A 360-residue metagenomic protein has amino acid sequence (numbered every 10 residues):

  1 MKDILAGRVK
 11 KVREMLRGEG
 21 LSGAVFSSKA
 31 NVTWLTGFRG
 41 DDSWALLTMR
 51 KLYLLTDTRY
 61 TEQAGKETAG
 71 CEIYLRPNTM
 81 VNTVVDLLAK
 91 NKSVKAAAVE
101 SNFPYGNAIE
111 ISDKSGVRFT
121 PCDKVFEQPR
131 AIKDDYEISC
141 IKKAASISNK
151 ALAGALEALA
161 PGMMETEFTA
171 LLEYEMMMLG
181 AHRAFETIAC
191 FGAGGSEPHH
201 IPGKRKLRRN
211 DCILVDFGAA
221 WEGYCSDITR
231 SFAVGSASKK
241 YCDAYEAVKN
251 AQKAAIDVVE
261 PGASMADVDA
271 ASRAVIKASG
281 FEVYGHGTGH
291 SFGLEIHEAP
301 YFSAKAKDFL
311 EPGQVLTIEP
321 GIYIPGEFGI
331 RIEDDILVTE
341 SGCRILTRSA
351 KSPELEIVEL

Functional and structural regions predicted by a protein language model:
M1-L360: Active-site neighborhoods and metal-handling regions in enzymes and metal-associated proteins
